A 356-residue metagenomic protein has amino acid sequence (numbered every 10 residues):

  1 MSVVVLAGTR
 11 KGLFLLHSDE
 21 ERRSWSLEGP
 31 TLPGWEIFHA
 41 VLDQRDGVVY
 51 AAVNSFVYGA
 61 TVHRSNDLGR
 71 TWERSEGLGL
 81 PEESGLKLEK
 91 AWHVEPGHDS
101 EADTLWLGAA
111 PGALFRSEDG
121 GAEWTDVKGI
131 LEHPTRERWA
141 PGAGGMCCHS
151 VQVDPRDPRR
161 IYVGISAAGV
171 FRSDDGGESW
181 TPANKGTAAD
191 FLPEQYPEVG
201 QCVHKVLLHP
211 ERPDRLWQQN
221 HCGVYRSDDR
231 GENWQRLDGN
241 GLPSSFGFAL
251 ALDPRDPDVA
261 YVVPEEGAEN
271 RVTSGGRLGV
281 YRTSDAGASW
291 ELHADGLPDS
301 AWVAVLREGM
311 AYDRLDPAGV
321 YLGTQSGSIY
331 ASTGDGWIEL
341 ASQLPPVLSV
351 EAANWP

Functional and structural regions predicted by a protein language model:
M1-P356: Extracellular glycan-interacting surfaces
